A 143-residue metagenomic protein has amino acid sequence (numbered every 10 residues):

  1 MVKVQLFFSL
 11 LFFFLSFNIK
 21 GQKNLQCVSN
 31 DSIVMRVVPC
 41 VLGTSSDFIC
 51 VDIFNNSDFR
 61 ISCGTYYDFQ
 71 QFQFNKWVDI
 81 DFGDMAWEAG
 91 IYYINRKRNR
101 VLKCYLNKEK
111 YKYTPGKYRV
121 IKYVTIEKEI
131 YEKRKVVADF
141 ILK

Functional and structural regions predicted by a protein language model:
M1-L25, Y118: Bacterial Sec-dependent N-terminal signal peptides
V2-V4, I61-C63, P115: Residue-level signal for functionally critical sites in structured catalytic/ligand-binding pockets
L6-F7, L11-S16, I53, D81 (+2 more regions): Intrinsic disorder/low-structure terminal segments
F7, P39-G43, F59, Y67 (+3 more regions): A generic structural micro-environment signature that highlights single residues at secondary-structure boundaries
F13-L15, F72-F74, N107, T114-P115 (+1 more regions): Alpha-helix boundary/interfacial micro-motifs
I19-F82, V124, E129-K143: Primarily secretory-pathway and cell-envelope proteins
G83-K117, Y123-E127: Short, solvent-exposed, Trp/other aromatic-anchored flexible loops in extracytoplasmic proteins
